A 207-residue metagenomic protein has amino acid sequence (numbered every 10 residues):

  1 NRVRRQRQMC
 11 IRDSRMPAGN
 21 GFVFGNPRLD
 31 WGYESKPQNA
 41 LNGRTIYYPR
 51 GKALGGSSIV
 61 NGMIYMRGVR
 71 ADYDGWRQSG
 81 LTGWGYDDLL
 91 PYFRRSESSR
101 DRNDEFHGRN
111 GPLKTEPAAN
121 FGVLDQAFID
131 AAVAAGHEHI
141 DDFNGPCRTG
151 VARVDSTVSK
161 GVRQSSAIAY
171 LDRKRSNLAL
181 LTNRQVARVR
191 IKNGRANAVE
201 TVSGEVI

Functional and structural regions predicted by a protein language model:
N1-I11: Single conserved hydrophobic/aromatic residue that forms the stacking wall/gate of nucleotide- or nucleobase-binding
R12, R70-Q78, I191: Cytochrome P450 core scaffold surrounding the K-helix E-X-X-R motif and the conserved "meander" helix-loop region
R12-L29, G51-G62: Conserved N-terminal glycine-rich FAD pyrophosphate-binding loop of Rossmann-like flavoproteins
N20-L41, A131-A134: A short, flexible low-complexity segment enriched in Lys/Arg and Gly/Pro that occurs in N-terminal basic tails
G32-I59, M66-V69, Y86-N110: A conserved beta-strand/loop capping segment in the N-terminal third of enzymes that catalyze redox or closely related
I64-D72, N120-V123: Short acidic alpha-helix initiation/capping motifs at coil-to-helix transition points, especially at protein N-termini
R77-A196: Conserved redox-cofactor binding core of oxidoreductases
V202-I207: Core beta-strand elements of the Rossmann-like FAD/NAD(P) dinucleotide-binding domain in flavoenzyme oxidoreductases
